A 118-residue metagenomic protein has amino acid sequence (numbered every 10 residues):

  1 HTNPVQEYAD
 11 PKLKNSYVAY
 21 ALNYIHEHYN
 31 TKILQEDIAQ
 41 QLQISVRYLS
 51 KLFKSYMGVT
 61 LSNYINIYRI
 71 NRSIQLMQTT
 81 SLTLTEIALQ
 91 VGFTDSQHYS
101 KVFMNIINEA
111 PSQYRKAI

Functional and structural regions predicted by a protein language model:
H1-A9, L13, Y17, S45-Y48: An amphipathic alpha-helical interaction segment
Y20-N23, E27, K32, E36 (+2 more regions): Terminal helix-turn-helix DNA-binding modules in bacterial transcription factors
D37-V46, S50: Helix-turn-helix
V46, L84, D95, A110-P111: Residue-level detector of short coil/turn "hinge" positions at structural boundaries
I107, P111, R115-I118: C-terminal alpha-helix/helix-terminus motif
